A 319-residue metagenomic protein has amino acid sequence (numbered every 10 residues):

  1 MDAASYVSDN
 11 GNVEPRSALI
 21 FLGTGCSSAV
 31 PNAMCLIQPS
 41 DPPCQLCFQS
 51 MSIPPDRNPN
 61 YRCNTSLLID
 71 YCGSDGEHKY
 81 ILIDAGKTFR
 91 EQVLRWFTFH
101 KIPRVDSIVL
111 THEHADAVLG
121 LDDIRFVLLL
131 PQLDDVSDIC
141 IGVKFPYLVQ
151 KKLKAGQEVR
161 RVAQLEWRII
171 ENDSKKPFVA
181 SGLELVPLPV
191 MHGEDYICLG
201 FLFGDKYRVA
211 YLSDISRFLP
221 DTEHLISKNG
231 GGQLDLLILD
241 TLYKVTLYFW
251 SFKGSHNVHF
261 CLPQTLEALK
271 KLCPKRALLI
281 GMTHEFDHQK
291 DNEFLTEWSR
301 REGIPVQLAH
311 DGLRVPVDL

Functional and structural regions predicted by a protein language model:
M1-L212, S216-H224, N229, H288-L319: Binuclear metal-dependent hydrolase catalytic cores
S216-P316: Cap/insert and terminal regions of metallo-dependent hydrolase folds
